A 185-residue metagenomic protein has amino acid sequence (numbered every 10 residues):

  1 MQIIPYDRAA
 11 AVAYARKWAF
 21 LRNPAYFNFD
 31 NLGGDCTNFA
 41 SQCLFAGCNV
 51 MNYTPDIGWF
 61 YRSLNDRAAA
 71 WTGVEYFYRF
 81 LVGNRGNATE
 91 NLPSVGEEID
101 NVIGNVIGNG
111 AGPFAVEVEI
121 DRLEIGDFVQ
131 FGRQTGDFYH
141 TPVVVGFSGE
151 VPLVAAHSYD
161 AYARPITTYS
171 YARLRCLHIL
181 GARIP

Functional and structural regions predicted by a protein language model:
M1-G83, N87-E90: N-terminal capping segments
G33, R122, D137, A172-R173: Active-site-proximal structural scaffolding
Y53-D56, T141, I166: Short, solvent-exposed loop/turn and secondary-structure capping segments
Y61-H157: ...with weaker cross-activation on analogous glycine-rich loops/strands in unrelated enzymes
G73, R164-I166: Secondary-structure junction/capping motif
L153, H157-S158, I166-P185: Low-complexity, Gly/Ser/Thr/Pro-rich intrinsically disordered linker/tail segments
